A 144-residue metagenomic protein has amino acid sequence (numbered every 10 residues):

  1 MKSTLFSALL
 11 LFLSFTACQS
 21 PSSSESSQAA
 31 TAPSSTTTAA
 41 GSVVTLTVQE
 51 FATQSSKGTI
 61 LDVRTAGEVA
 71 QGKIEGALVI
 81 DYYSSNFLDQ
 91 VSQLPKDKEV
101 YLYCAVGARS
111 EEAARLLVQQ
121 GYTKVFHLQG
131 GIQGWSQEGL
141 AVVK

Functional and structural regions predicted by a protein language model:
K2-F6, F12-Q49, Q54-G58, A66 (+2 more regions): Rhodanese-like catalytic fold shared by cysteine-dependent sulfurtransferases and DSP/PTP-type phosphatases
Y103: Short, surface-exposed ligand- or partner-binding patches at beta-edge/loop junctions that are enriched in aromatics
